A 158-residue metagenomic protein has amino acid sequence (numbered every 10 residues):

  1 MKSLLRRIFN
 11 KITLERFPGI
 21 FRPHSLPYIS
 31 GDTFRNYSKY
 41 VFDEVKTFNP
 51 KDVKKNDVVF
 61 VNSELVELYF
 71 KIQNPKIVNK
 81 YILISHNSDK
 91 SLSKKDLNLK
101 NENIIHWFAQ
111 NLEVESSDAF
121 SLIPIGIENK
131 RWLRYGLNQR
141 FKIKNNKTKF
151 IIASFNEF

Functional and structural regions predicted by a protein language model:
M1-L4: Functional cation/ligand-contacting sites centered on basic and imidazole/sulfhydryl donors
R6-F158: Nucleotide-sugar donor-binding catalytic core of glycosyltransferases
